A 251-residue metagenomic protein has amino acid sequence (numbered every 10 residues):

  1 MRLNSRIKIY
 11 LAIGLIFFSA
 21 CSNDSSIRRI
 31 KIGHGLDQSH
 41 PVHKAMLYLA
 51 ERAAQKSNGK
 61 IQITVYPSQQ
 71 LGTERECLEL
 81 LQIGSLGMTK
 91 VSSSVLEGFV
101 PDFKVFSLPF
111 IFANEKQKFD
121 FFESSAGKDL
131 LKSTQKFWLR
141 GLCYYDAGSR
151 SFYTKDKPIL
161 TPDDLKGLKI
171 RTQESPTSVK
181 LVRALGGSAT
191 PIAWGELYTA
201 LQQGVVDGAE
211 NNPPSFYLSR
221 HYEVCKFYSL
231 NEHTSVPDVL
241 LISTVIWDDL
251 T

Functional and structural regions predicted by a protein language model:
M1-L11: Bacterial N-terminal signal peptides that target proteins for export
A12, C21-K116, A126, T134-T251: N-terminal secretory/targeting leader peptides
